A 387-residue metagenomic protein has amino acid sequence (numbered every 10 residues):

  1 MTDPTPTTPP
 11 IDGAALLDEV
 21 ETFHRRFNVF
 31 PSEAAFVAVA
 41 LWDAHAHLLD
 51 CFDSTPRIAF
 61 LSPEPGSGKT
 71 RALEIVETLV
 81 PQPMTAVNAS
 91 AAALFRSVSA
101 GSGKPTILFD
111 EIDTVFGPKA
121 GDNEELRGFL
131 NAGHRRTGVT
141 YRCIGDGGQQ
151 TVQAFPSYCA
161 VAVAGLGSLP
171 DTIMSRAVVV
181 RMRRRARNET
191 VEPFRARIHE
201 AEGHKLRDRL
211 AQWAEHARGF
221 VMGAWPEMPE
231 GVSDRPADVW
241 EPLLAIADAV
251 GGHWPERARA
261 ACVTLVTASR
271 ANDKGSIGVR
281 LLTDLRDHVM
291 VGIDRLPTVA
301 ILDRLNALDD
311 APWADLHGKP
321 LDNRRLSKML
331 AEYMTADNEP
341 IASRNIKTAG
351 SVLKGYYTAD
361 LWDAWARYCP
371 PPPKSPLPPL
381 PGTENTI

Functional and structural regions predicted by a protein language model:
M1-F30, F116-K119, K354-I387: Replication-associated primase and helicase/ATPase modules
P6-G101, V239-W240, L244, R259: P-loop NTPase catalytic core of nucleic-acid-dependent motor ATPases
D50-D53, R96-S102, D122-N123, T151-S157 (+1 more regions): Conserved catalytic network of the ASCE P-loop NTPase/AAA+ motor domain
P56, V80-M84, G103-P105, R136-G138 (+2 more regions): Short glycine-/polar-rich loops that comprise or flank the Walker A/P-loop and associated switch/sensor motifs
T85, S97-G145: Conserved nucleotide-sensing/catalytic segment adjacent to the nucleotide-binding pocket in NTP-handling enzymes
C143-V161: AAA+/SF3 P-loop NTPase mechanochemical coupling elements
Q153-F155, L166-G275: Phosphate-sensing "switch" segment of ASCE/P-loop ATPases
G223-I387: DNA transaction DNA-binding modules
